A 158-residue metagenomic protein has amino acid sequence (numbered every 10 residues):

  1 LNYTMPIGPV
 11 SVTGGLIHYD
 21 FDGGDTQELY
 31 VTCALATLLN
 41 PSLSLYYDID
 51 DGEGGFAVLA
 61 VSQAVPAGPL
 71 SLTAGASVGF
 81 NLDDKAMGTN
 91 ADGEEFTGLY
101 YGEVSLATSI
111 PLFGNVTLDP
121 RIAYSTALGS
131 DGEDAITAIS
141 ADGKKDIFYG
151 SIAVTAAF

Functional and structural regions predicted by a protein language model:
L1, V10-D22, L29, L39-D50 (+2 more regions): Transmembrane beta-strand segments that form the barrel wall of outer-membrane beta-barrel proteins
L1-M5, L16, V31-L35, L45 (+5 more regions): Residues on the lipid-exposed face of transmembrane beta-strands in outer-membrane beta-barrel proteins
P6-V10, A36-N40, P66-L70, N81 (+2 more regions): Outer-membrane beta-barrel channels and translocator barrels
V10, D25-L29, E53-A57, G98-G102 (+1 more regions): Residues that define the transmembrane beta-barrel architecture of outer-membrane proteins
V12, G23-T26, G52-G54, D83-M87 (+1 more regions): Outer-membrane beta-barrel proteins
S44-Y47, K85-E95, D134-D142: Extracellular loop and loop/strand-boundary signature of outer-membrane beta-barrel proteins
A64, T73-T97, Y101: A mid-sequence, solvent-exposed acidic-amphipathic segment
V104, S109-F158: Predominantly the C-terminal beta-signal and adjacent terminal strand-loop region of outer-membrane beta-barrel
